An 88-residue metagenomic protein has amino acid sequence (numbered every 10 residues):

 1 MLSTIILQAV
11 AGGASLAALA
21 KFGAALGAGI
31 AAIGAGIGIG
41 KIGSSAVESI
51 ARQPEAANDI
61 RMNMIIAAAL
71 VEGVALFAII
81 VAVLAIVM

Functional and structural regions predicted by a protein language model:
M1-A18: Short, strongly hydrophobic alpha-helical membrane anchors
S15-K41: Short alpha-helical packing/oligomerization segments
A20, G40, I60-M62, V71-V74: Residue-level micro-sites within transmembrane alpha helices that shape and flank functional polar/acidic positions
A32, A46-S49, L70-E72, L76: Short alpha-helical scaffold segments that flank and stabilize functional sites
I37-I66: Amphipathic, cytosolic membrane-interfacial segments at TM-TM junctions
N63, A67-M88: Membrane-proximal amphipathic alpha-helices
